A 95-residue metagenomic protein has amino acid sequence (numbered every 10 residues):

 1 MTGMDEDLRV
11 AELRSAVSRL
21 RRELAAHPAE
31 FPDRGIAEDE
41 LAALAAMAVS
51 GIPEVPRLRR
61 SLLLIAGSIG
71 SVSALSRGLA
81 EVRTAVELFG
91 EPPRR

Functional and structural regions predicted by a protein language model:
M1-G70, E87-R95: Short amphipathic alpha-helical segments that predominantly mediate membrane engagement
R59, S73-R83: Amphipathic alpha-helical hairpins/coiled-coils and adjacent low-complexity
